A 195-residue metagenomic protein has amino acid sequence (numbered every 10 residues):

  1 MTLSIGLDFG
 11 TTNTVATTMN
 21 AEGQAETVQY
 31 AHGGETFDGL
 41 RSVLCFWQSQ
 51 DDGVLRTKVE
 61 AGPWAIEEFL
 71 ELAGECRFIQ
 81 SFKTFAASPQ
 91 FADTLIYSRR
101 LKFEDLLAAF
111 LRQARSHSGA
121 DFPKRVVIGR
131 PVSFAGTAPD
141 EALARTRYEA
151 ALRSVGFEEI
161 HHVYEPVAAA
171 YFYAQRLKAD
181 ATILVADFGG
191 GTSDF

Functional and structural regions predicted by a protein language model:
M1-A25, Y173-F195: Gly/Thr-rich phosphate-binding beta-strand-loop-beta motif of the actin/hexokinase/Hsp70
T12, K124, E158: Short acidic/polar active-site loop segments enriched in Thr and Asp
T14, R130-P131, T137-E141, H162-A169: Active-site neighborhood for divalent-cation/phosphate handling
E22-R153: Phosphate-binding loop and its immediate beta->loop->alpha context in nucleotide/phosphate-handling enzymes
E75, F82, A144, P166 (+1 more regions): N-terminally biased helix-coil "hinge/interface" segments that flank
A109-D121, E165-K178: Phosphate/ATP-binding catalytic cores across multiple sugar-kinase/actin-like superfamilies, primarily ASKHA
Y148, R153-Y171, F188: ATP-dependent carbohydrate kinase catalytic cores
